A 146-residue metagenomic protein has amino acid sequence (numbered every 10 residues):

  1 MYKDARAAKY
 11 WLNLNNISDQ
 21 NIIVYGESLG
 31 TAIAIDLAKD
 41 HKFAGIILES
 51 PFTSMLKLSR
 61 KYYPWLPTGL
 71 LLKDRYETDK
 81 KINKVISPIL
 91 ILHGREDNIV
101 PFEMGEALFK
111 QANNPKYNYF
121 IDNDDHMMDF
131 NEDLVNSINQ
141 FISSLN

Functional and structural regions predicted by a protein language model:
M1-N16, K80: Alpha/beta-hydrolase active-site loop
W11-N15, D19-Y62: Primarily recognizes the serine-hydrolase "nucleophile elbow" in alpha/beta-hydrolase and SGNH/GDSL folds
A44, P51-S87: Mobile cap/lid helix-loop segments that gate and shape the active-site cleft of serine hydrolases
T78, S87, P101-K110: Short alpha-helix in the alpha/beta-hydrolase fold that links the catalytic acid
K84-I86, L90-D97: Short beta-strand/loop motif that positions the catalytic acidic residue of the alpha/beta-hydrolase fold
R95-V100, H126-M128: Acidic catalytic loop of the alpha/beta-hydrolase fold
E106-D129: Catalytic histidine neighborhood in serine/cysteine hydrolases with alpha/beta-hydrolase-type architecture
D129-S144: Post-His helix in hydrolase/transferase enzymes
